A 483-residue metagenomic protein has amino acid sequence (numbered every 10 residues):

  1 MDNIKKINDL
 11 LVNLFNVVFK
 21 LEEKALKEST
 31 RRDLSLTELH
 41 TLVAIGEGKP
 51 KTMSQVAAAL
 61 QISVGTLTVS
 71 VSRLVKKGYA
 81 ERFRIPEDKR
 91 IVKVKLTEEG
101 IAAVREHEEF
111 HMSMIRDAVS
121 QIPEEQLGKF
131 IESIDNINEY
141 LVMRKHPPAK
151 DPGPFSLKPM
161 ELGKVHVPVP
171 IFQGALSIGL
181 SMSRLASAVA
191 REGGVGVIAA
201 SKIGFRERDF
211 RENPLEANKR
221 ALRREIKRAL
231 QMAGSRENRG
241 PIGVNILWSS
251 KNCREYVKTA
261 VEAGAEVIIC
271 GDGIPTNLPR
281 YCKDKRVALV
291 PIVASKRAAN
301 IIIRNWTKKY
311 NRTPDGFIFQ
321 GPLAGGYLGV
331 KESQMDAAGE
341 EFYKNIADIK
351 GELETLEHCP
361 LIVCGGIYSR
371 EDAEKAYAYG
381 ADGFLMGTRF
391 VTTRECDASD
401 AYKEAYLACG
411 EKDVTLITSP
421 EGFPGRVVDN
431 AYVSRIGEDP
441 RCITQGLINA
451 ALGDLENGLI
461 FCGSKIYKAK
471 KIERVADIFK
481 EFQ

Functional and structural regions predicted by a protein language model:
M1-D33: N-terminal leader segment of winged-helix/HTH proteins
N3-L10, E109-P148: Terminal interaction helix/tail motif
E23-S63: N-terminal helix-turn-helix DNA-binding core of bacterial DNA-binding proteins
M53-S54, G65, S72, V92: Residues within helix-turn-helix
S72-K129: Charged, amphipathic alpha-helical coiled-coil/dimerization segments
A149-L356: Active-site entrance/lid segments in N-terminal catalytic domains of soluble metabolic enzymes
F172, A324-I362, Y368-Q483: Conserved active-site-proximal phosphate/metal-binding subdomains
